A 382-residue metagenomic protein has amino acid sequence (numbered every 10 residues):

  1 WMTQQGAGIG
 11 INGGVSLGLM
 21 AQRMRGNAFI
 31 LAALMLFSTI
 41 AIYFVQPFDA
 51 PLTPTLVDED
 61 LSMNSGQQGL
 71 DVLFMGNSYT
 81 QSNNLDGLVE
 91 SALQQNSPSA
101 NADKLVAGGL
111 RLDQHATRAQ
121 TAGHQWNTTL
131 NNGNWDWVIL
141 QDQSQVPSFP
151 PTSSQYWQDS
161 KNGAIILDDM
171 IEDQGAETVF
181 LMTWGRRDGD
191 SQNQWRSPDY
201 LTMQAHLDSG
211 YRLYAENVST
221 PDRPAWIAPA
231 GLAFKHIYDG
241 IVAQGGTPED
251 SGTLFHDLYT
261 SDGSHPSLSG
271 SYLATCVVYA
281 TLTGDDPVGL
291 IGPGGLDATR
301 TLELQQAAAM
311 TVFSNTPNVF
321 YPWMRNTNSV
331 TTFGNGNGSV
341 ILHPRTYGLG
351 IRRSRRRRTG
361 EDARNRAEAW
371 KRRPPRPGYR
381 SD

Functional and structural regions predicted by a protein language model:
W1-M63, N337-V340, L349-R357: Secretory targeting signatures
E59-G66, D168, T332: Short boundary motifs at domain starts and secondary-structure transition points
G66, P248-P344, G348, R353-R355: Conserved catalytic region of serine esterases and O-acyltransferases that act on ester linkages in lipids
L70-L73, Y79-I166: Conserved SGNH/GDSL esterase-like catalytic core that processes O-acyl groups on lipids and polysaccharides
N127-L268, A280: Alpha-helical cap/lid subdomain in secreted, periplasmic, or secretory-pathway luminal O-acyl-processing enzymes
H343-Y347, R352-R366, W370-D382: Low-complexity basic/metal-binding stretches
